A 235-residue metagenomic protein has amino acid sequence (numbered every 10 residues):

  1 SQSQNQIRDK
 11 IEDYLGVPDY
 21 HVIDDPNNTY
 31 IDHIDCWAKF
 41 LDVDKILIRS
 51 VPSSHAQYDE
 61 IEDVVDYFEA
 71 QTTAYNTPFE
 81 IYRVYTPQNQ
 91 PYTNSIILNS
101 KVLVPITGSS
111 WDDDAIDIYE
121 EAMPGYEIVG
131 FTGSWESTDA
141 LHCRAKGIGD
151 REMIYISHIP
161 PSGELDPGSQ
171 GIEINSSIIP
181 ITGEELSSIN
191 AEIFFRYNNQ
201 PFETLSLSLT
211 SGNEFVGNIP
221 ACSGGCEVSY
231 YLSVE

Functional and structural regions predicted by a protein language model:
S1-Y155: The feature marks the mature, well-folded catalytic cores of soluble enzymes
I148-E235: Glycan-association/targeting regions that enable binding to alpha-glucans and other polysaccharides
